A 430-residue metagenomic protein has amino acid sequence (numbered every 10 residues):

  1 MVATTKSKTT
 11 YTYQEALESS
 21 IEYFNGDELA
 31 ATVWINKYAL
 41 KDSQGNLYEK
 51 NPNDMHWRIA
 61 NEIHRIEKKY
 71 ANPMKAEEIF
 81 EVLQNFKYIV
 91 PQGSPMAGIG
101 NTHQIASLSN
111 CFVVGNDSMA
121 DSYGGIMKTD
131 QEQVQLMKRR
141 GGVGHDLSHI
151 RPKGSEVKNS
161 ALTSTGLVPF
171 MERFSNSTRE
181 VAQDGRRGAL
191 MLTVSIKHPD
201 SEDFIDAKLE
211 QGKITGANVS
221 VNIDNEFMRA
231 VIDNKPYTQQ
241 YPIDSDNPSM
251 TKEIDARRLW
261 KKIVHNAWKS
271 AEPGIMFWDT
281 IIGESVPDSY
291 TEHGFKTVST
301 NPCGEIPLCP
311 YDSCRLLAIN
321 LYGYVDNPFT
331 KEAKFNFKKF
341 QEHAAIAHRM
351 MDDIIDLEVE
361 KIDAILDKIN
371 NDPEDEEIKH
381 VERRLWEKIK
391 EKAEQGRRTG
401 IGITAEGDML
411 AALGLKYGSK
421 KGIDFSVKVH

Functional and structural regions predicted by a protein language model:
M1-H430: Extended catalytic cores of very large enzyme megasubunits
